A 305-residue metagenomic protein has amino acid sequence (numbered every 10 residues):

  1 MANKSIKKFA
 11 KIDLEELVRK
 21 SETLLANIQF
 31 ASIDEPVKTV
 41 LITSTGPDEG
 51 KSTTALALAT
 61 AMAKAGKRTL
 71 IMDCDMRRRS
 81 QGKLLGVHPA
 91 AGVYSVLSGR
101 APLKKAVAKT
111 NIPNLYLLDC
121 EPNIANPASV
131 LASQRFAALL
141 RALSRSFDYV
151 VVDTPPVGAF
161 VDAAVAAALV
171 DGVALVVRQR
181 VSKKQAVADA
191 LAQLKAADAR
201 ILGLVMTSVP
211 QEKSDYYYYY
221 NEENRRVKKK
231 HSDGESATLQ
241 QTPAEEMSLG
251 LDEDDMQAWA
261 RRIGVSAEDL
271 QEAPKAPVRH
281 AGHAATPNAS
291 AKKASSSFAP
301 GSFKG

Functional and structural regions predicted by a protein language model:
M1-G305: P-loop NTP-binding module
